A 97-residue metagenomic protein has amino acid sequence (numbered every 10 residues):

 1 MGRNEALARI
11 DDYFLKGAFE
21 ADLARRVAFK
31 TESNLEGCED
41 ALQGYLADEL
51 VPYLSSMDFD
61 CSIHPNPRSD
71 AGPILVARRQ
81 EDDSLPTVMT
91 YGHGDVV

Functional and structural regions predicted by a protein language model:
G2-V97: Acidic/His- and Gly-rich active-site-bordering loop/insert found across diverse amide/peptide-bond hydrolases
